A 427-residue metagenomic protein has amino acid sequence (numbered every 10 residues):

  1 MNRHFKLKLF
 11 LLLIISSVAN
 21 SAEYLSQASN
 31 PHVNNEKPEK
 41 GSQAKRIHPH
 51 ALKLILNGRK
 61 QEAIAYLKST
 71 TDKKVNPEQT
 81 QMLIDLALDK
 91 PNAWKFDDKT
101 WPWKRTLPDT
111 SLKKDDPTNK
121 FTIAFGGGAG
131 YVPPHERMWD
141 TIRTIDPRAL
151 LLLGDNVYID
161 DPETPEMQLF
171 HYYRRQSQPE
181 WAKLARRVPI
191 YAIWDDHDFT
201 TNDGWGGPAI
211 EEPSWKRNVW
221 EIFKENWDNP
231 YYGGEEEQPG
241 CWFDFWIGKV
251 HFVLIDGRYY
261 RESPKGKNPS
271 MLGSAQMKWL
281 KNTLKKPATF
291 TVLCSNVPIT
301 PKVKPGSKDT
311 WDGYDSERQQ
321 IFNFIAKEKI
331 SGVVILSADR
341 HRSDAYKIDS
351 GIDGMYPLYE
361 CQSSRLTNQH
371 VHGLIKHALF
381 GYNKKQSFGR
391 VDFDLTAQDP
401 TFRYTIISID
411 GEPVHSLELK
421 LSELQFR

Functional and structural regions predicted by a protein language model:
R3-A22: Classical Sec-dependent N-terminal signal peptides that target proteins to the secretory pathway
G41-P49: Alpha-helical tetratricopeptide repeat
A51, M82-D85: Conserved small-residue packing positions in alpha-helical repeats and bundles
D85-R427: Metal-dependent phosphoester/phosphodiester hydrolase catalytic core
